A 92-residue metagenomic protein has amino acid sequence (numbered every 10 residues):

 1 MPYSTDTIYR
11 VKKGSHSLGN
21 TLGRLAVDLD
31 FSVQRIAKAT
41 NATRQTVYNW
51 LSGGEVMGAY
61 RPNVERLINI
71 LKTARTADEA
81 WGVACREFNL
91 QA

Functional and structural regions predicted by a protein language model:
M1-T7, T76-A92: Short, charged recognition helix plus adjacent turn of helix-turn-helix-like nucleic-acid-binding domains
P2-L29, E65: A short, Lys/Arg-rich alpha-helix, primarily the initiator
L25, A39, W50: Residues in the recognition helix of alpha-helical DNA-binding motifs
D28, S32, G53, I70-A77 (+1 more regions): Surface-exposed polar/charged interaction patches
R35-A37: Short alpha-helical "recognition helix" segments of helix-turn-helix
G53-N69: Short, basic-rich loop-to-helix N-cap that marks the start of a DNA-contacting helix
